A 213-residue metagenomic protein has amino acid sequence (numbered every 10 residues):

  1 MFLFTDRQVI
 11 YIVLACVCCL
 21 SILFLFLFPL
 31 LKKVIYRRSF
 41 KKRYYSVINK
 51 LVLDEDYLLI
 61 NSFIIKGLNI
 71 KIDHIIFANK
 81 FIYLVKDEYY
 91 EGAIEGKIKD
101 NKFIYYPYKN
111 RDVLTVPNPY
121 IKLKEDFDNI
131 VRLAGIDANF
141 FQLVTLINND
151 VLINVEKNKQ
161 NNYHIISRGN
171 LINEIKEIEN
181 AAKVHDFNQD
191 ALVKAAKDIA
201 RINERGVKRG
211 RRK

Functional and structural regions predicted by a protein language model:
M1-I70, F77-Y83, E88-K97, F103-K213: Surface-exposed interaction regions that form or flank ligand-binding interfaces
